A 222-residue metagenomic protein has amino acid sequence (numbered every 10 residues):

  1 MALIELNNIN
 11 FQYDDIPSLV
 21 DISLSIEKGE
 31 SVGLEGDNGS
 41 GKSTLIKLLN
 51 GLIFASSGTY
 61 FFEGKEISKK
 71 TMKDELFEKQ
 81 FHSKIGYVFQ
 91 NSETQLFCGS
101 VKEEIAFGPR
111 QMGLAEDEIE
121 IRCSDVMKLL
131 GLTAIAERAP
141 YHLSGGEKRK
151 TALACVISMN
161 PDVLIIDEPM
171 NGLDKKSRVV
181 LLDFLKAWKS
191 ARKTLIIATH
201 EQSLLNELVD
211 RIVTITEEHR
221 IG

Functional and structural regions predicted by a protein language model:
E35-D37: The feature captures the beta-strand-to-loop junction immediately N-terminal to the Walker
N50: Helix-to-loop junction immediately C-terminal to a conserved catalytic motif
G58-K70, F81: Conserved ABC transporter NBD signature motif
D117-I135: Conserved ABC ATPase "signature" region
A139-L143, E147: Conserved ABC ATPase signature
L164-D167: Catalytic Walker B motif of ABC-type/P-loop ATPase nucleotide-binding domains
T199-H200: H-loop/switch region of ABC-family ATPase nucleotide-binding domains
